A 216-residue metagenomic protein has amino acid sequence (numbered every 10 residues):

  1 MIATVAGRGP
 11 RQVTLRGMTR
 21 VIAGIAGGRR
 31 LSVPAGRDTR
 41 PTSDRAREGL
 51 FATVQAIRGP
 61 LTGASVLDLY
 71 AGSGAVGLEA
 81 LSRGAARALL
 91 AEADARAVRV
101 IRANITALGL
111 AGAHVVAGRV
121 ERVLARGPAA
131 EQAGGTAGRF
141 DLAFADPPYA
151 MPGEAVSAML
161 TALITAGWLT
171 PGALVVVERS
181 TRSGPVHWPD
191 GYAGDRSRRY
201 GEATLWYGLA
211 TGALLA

Functional and structural regions predicted by a protein language model:
M1-A216: Class I S-adenosyl-L-methionine-dependent methyltransferase catalytic core
